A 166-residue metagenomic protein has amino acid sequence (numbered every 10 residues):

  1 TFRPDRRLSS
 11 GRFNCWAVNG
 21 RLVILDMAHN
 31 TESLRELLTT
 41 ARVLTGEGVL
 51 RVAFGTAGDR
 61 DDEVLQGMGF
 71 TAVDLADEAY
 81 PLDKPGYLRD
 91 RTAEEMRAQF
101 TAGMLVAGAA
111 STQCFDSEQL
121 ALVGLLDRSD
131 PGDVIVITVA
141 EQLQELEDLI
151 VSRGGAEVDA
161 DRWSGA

Functional and structural regions predicted by a protein language model:
T1-A166: ATP-dependent carboxylate-amine ligase
